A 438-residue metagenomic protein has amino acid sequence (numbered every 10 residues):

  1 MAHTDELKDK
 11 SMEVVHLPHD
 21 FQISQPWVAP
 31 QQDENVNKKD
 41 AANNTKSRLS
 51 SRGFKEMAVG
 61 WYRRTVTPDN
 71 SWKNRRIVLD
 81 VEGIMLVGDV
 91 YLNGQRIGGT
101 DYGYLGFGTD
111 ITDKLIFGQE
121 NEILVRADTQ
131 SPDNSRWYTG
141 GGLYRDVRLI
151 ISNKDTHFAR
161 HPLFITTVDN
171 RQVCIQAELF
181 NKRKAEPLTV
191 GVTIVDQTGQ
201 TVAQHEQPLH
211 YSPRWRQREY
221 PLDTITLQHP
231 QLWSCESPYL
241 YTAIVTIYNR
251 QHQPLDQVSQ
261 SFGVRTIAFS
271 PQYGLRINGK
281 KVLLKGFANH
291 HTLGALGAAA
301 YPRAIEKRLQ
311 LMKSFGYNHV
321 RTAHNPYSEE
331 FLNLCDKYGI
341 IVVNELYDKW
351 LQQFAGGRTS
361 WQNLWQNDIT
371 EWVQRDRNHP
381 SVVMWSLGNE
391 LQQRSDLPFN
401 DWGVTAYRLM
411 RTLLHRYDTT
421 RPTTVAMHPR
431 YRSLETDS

Functional and structural regions predicted by a protein language model:
M1, R52-A159, K182, P326-E329 (+1 more regions): Accessory beta-strand-rich segments of carbohydrate-active enzymes
M1-A42, E122-R126, Q130, L149 (+1 more regions): Accessory carbohydrate-binding/adhesion or oligomerization-edge regions at the termini of glycan-active proteins
W72-R76, L115-E120, W215-Q217, T226-L240: Short glycine/proline/serine/threonine-rich loop/turn segments at secondary-structure transition edges
V90-L92, Q172-H210, R218, A243: Beta-strand-rich binding/interaction modules
G94, V147, Y241, G279 (+2 more regions): Conserved, mostly hydrophobic/aromatic
K154-K184: Surface beta-strand/loop "capping" patches
T156-F158, P162-I165, I244-M312, N333: N-terminal carbohydrate-binding accessory modules
L309-Q310, H319-S438: Substrate-binding/catalytic cleft of secreted carbohydrate-active enzymes, primarily glycoside hydrolases
